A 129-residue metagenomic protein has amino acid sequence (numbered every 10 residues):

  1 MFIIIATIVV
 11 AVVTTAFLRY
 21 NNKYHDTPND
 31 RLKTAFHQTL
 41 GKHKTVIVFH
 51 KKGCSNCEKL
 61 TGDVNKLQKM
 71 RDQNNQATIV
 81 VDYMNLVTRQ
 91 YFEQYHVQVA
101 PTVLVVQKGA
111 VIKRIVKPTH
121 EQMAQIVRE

Functional and structural regions predicted by a protein language model:
M1-T27: N-terminal targeting signals for export/organelle localization
D26-T39, M84: Short acidic-hydrophobic, aromatic-tinged amphipathic segments that line or gate anion-handling sites
K33-M70: Local sequence-structure signature of Cys/Sec-based thiol-disulfide redox active-site neighborhoods
T34-F36, V87-Y91, Q122: Short acidic active-site motifs
F49, Q73-R89: Thiol-based oxidoreductase modules, predominantly thioredoxin-like and allied folds used for disulfide exchange
K69, E93-Q94, I112, V116: Compositionally biased low-complexity segments enriched in polar/charged residues
N85-A100: Short Fe-S-cluster ligation motifs
V99, L104-E129: Non-catalytic, surface beta->alpha helical segment in thiol-disulfide oxidoreductase systems
